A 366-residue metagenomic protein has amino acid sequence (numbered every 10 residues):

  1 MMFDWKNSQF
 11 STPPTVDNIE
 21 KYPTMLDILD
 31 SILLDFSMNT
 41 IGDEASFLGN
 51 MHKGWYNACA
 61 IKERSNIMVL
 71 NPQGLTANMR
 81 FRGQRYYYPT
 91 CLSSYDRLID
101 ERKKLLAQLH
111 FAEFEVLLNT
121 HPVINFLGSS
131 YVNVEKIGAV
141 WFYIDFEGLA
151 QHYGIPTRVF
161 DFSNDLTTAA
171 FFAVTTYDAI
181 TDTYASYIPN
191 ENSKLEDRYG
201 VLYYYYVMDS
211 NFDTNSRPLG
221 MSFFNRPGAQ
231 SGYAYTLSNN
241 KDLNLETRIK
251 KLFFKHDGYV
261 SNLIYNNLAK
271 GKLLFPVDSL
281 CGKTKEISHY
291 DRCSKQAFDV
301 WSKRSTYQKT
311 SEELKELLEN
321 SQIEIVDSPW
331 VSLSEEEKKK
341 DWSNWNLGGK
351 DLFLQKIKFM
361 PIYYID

Functional and structural regions predicted by a protein language model:
M1-D366: Catalytic-core elements of nucleic-acid end-processing and repair enzymes
